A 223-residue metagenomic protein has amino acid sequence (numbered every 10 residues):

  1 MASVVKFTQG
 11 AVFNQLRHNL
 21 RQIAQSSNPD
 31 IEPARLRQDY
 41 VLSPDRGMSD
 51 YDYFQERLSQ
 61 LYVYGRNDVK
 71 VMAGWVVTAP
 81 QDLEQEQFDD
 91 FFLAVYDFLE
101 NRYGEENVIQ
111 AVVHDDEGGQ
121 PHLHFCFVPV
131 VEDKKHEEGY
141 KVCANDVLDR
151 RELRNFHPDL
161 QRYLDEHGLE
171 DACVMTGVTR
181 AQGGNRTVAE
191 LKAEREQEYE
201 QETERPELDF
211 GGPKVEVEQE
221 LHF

Functional and structural regions predicted by a protein language model:
M1-F223: N-terminal nicking endonuclease/strand-transfer module with a His-rich metal-binding environment and a catalytic Tyr
